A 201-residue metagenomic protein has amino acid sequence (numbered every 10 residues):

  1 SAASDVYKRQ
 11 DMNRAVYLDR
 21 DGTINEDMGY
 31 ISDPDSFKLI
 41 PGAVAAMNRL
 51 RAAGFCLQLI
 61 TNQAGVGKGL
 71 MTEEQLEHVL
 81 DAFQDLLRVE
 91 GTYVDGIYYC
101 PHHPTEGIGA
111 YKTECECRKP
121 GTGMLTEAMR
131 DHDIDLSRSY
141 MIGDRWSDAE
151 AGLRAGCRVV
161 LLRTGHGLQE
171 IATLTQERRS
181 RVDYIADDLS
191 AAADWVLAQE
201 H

Functional and structural regions predicted by a protein language model:
S1-Y7: Short, small-residue-biased leader/transition segments that mark boundaries at the very start of proteins
D5, D19-D21, N62, D144 (+1 more regions): Acidic active-site catalytic centers that drive phospho-/nucleotidyl reactions and related ester hydrolyses
R9-Q58: Active-site neighborhood of HAD-like aspartate-dependent phosphohydrolases
D11-R14, E74-D95, P104-M141, R145-H201: Asp-based, Mg2+/Mn2+-dependent phosphohydrolase catalytic module
I24-N25, G67, A149: Catalytic P-loop NTPase motifs of RecA-like helicase/translocase cores
D27, G69, W195: Residues that scaffold the ATP/ADP-binding catalytic core of kinase and kinase-like folds
Y30-K38, M71-E74, Y111-C115: Short glycine-enriched, charge-decorated loop/helix-capping segments at active-site entrances that position
A43, M47-F83, T92-E106, G152: Substrate-recognition element of Asp-dependent hydrolases with the DxDx(T/V) motif
